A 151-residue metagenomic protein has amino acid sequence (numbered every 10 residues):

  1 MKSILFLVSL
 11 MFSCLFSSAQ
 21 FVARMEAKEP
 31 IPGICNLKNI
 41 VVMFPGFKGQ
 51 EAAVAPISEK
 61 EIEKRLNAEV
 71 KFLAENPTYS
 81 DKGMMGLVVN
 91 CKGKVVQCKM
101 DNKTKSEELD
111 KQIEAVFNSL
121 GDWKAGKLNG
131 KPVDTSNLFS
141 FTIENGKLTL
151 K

Functional and structural regions predicted by a protein language model:
I4-S13: Sec-dependent N-terminal signal peptides
L5-F6, S18-K151: Charge-biased low-complexity segments
